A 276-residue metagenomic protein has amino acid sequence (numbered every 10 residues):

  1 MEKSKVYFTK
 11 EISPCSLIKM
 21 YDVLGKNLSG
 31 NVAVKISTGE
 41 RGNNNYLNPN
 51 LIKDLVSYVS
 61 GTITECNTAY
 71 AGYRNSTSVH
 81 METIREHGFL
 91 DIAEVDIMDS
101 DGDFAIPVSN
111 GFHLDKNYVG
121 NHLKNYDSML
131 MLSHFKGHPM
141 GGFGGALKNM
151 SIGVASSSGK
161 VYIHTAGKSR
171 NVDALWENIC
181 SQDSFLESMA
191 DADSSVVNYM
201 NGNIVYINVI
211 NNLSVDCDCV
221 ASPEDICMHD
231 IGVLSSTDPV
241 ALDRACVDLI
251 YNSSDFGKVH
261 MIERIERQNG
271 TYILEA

Functional and structural regions predicted by a protein language model:
E2-D54, Y58, T62-A276: Extended, low-polarity segments enriched in aliphatic/aromatic residues
